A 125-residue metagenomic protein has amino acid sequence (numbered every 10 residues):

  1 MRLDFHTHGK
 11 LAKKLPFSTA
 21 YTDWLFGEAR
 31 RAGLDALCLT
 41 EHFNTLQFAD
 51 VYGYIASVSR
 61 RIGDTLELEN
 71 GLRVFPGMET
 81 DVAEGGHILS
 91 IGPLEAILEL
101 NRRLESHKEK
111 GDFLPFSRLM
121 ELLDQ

Functional and structural regions predicted by a protein language model:
M1-A83: An N-terminally biased module of ancient metal coordination in phosphate/nucleic-acid-related enzymes
Q47-Q125: Extended substrate/RNA-proximal surfaces in nucleic-acid metabolism proteins
